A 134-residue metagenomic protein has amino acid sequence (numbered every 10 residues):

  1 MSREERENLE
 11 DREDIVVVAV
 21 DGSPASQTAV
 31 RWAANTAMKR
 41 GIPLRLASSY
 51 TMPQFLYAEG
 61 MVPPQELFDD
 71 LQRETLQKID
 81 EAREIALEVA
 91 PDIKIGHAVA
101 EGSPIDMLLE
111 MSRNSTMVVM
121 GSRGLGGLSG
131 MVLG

Functional and structural regions predicted by a protein language model:
S2-Q65, V89, G96-A98, S115: Small/aliphatic-rich secondary-structure junction motif
S26, T75, L133-G134: Short, conserved glycine- and acidic-residue-centered signature motifs in active-site or ligand-binding loops
P64-Q77: A short acidic, glycine-rich active-site loop that binds or catalyzes chemistry on phosphate/adenosine moieties
R83-E84: A conserved short alpha-helical segment within the catalytic HATPase_c
V99-D106: Charged docking surfaces used in two-component/phosphorelay signaling
M120-G134: Glycine-rich, Arg-bearing micro-motifs that act as flexible, cationic patches
